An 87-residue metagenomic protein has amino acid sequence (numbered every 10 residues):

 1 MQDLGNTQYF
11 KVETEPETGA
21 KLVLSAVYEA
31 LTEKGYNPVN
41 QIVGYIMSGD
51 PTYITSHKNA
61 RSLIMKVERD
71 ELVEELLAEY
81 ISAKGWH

Functional and structural regions predicted by a protein language model:
Q2-H87: Intrinsically disordered, low-complexity, basic-enriched segments
